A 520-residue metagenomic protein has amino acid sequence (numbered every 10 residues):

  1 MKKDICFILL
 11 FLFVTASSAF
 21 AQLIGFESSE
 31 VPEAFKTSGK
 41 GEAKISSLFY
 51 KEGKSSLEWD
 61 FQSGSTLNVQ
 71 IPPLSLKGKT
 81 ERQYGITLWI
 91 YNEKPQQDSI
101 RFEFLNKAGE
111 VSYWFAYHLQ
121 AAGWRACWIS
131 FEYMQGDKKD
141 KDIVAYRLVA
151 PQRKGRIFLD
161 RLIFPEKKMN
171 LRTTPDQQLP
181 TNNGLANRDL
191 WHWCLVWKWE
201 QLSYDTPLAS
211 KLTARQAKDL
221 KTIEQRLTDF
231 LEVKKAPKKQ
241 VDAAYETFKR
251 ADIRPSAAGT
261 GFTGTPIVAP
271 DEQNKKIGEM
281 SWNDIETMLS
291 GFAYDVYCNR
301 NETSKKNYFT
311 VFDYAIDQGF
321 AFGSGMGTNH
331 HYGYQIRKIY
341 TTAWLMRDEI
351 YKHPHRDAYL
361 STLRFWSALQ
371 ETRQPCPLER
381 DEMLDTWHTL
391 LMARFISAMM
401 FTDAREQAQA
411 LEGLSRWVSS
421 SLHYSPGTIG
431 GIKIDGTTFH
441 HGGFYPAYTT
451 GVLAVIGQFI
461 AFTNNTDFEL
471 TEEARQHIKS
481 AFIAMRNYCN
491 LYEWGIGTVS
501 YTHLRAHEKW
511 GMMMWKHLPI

Functional and structural regions predicted by a protein language model:
I8-A16: Bacterial N-terminal signal peptides
A21-G39, D176: Extracellular carbohydrate-recognition regions
F26, I86-L88, A126-I163: Extracellular beta-strand ligand-recognition surfaces/modules
S46-S65: Short carbohydrate-recognition loop motifs
F61-M134, R153: Extracellular ligand-binding interfaces
P151-R188: Extracellular polysaccharide-targeting segments
A217-R505, L518: Aromatic-lined, polymer-binding surfaces characteristic of secreted/periplasmic polysaccharide-degrading enzymes
A506-K516: A short, hydrophobic C-terminal helix/tail in secreted or cell-surface proteins
